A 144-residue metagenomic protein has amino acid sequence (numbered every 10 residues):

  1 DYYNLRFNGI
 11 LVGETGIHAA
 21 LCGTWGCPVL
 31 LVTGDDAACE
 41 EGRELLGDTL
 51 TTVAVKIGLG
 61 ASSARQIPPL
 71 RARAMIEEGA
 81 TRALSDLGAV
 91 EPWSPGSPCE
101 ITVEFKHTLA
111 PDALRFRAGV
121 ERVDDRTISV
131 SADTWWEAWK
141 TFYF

Functional and structural regions predicted by a protein language model:
D1-L5, V29, P95-E100: A broad structural signal for short, well-ordered beta-strand segments within beta-sheet-rich domains
D1-W25, G34-A37: Active-site glycine-rich loop that binds ribose-phosphate moieties when present
I10-G13, A54, R122, T134: Secondary-structure junction/capping motif
L21-V29, T33-G79, A83: Active-site rim beta-loop-alpha module in soluble metabolic enzymes
P69-F144: C-terminal accessory domains and tails appended to enzymatic cores
